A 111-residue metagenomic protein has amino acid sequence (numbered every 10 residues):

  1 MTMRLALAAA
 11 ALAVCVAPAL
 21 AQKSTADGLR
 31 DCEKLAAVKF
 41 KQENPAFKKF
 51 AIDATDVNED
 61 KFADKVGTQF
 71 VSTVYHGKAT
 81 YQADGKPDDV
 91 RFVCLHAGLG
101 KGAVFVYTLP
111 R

Functional and structural regions predicted by a protein language model:
M1-L7: Bacterial N-terminal signal peptides that target proteins for export
V16-P18: N-terminal signal peptide c-region/cleavage motif recognized by signal peptidases
L20-R111: Mitochondrial intermembrane space
